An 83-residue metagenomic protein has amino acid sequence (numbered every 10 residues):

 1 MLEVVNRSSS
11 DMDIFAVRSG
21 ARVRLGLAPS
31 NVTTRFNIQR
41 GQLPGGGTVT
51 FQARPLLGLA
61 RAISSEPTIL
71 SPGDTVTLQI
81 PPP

Functional and structural regions predicted by a protein language model:
V4-S8: Asparagine-centered strand-capping/turn motif at beta-strand->loop junctions
S10-I14, G47: Short beta-strand/loop motifs in extracellular/secreted proteins, especially within beta-sandwich accessory domains
V17-R22, L56: Change "in extracellular beta-sheet-rich domains … of secreted and cell-surface proteins" to "in beta-sheet-rich domains
A21-T34: Short, acidic Ser/Thr/Gly-rich low-complexity loop/linker segments typical of extracellular and cell-surface proteins
T33-G41, L78-Q79: Exposed aromatic-hydrophobic patches
P44-L57: A short, solvent-exposed beta-strand micro-motif common in secreted/extracellular proteins
L59-P83: Extracellular beta-sheet/turn segments enriched in Thr/Pro/Gly and aliphatic residues
